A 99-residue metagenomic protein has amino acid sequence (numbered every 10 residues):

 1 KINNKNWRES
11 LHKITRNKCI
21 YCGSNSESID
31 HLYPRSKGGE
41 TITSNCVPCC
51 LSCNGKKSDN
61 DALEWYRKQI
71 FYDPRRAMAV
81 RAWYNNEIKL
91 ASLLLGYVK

Functional and structural regions predicted by a protein language model:
K1-K18, P74-L95: Short, charged surface segments at domain edges that flank catalytic/cofactor-binding sites
K18-L51, K57-Q69: Histidine-centered nuclease catalytic patch
I29, L51-G55, F71-R75, A79 (+1 more regions): Charge-rich, low-complexity amphipathic helices in intrinsically disordered tails/linkers adjacent to domains
